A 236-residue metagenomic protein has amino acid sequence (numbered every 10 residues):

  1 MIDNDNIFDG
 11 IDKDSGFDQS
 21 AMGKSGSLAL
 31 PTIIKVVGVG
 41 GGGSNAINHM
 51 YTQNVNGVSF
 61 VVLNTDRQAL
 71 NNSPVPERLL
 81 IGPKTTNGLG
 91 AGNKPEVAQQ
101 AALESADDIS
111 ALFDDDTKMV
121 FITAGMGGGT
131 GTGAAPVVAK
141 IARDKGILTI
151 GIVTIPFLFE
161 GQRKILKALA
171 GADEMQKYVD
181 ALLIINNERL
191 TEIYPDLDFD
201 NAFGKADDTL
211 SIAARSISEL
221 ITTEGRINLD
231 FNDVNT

Functional and structural regions predicted by a protein language model:
M1-T236: Tubulin/FtsZ superfamily GTPase core signature
